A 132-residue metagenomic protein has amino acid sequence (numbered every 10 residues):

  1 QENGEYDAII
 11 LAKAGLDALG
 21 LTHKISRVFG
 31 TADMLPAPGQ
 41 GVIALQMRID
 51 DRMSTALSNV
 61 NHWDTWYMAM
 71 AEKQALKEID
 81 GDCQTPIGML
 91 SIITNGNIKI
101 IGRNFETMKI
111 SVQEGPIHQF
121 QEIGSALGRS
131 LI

Functional and structural regions predicted by a protein language model:
E2-I132: Small-molecule-sensing regulatory modules
